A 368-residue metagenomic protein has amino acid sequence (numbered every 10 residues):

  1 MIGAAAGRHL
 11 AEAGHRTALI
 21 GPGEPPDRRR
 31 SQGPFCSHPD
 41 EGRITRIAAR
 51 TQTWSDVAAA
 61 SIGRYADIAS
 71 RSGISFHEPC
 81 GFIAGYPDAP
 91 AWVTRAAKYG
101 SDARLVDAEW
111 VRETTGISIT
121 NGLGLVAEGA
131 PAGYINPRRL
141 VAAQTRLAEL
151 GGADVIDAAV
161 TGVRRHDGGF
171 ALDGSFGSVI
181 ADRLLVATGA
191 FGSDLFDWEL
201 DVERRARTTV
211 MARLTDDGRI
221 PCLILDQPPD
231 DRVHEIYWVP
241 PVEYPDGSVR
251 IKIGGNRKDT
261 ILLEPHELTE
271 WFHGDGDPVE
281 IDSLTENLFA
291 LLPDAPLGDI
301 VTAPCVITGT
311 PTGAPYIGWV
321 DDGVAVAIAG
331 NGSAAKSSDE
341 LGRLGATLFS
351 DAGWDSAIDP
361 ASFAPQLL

Functional and structural regions predicted by a protein language model:
M1-I2: Hydrophobic/small residue at the entry helix of a nucleotide-binding pocket
R8-E12, S75-H77, A190-D322: Active-site substrate-recognition segment that forms the wall of the catalytic cavity or substrate channel
E12-S37: Glycine-rich FAD pyrophosphate-binding loop
R30, G85-G152, I156-D157, G162-R165: Flavin (FAD/FMN) cofactor-binding and adjacent substrate-gating region of FAD-dependent oxidoreductase domains
D40-I117, L123, E235-I236: Dinucleotide-binding Rossmann-like beta1-alpha1 core, especially the glycine-rich loop that anchors the ADP
P87, T188-G189, I328: Glycine-rich, N-terminal phosphate-binding loop of Rossmann-like dinucleotide-binding domains
I135-G218: Predominantly flavin-linked oxidoreductase catalytic cores and closely associated redox partners
F289-L368: C-terminal catalytic lobe of FAD-dependent flavoproteins
